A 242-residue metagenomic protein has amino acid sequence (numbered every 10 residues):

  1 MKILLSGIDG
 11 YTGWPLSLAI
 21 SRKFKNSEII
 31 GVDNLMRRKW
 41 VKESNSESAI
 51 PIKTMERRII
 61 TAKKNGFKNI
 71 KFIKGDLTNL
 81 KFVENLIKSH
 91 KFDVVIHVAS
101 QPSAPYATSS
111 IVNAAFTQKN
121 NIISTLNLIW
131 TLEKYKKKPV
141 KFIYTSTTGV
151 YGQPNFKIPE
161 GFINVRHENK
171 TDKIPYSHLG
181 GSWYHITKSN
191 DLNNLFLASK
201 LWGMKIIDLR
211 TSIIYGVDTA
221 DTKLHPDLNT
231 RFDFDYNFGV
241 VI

Functional and structural regions predicted by a protein language model:
M1-V94: N-terminal Rossmann/SDR dinucleotide-binding element
G7, D33, A99, I143-S146 (+1 more regions): Active-site beta-alpha turn of Rossmann-fold NAD(P)-dependent dehydrogenases/reductases
T78, F116-S124, S182, I186-T187: Glycine-rich NAD(P)-binding loop of the Rossmann-fold in SDR/ketoreductase-type enzymes
L86-H90, V94, S110-Y144, N193-L197: NAD(P)-cofactor binding segment of oxidoreductase domains
I96-H97, L126-W183, L201, I207: Conserved Rossmann-fold NAD(P)-dependent oxidoreductase catalytic core, especially the SDR/UDP-sugar
Q101-P105, T148-F156, S212-Y215: Active-site segment of SDR-like NAD(P)-dependent oxidoreductases
S146-T147, L192-K223, D227-T230: Conserved beta-loop-beta element that borders a ligand/cofactor-binding pocket
P175, L179-T187, F234-N237, V241: The catalytic Tyr-centered alpha-helix of NAD(P)H-dependent dehydrogenases
